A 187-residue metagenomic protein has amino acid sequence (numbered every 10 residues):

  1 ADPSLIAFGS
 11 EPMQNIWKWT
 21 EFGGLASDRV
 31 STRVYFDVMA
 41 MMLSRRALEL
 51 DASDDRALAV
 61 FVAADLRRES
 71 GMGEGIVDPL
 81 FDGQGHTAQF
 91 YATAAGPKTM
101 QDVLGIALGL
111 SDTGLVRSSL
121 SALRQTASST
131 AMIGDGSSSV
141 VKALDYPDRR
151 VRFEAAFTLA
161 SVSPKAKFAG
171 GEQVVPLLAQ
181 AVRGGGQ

Functional and structural regions predicted by a protein language model:
A1-R46, R67-Q101, G134, K165-Q180: Short coil/linker segments at helix-helix boundaries
E49-S53, G186: Short coil turns that delineate tetratricopeptide repeat
R56-A57: TPR alpha-solenoid repeat register
H86-A94, G114-M132, K142, F153-K165 (+1 more regions): Structural detector for internal amphipathic alpha-helices that build alpha-solenoid repeat scaffolds
D102-G109, S138-D145, P176-R183: HEAT/HEAT-like alpha-solenoid repeats
S111-D112, P147-D148, G186: Short inter-helical turns and helix N-cap capping residues of alpha-solenoid HEAT/ARM repeat scaffolds
